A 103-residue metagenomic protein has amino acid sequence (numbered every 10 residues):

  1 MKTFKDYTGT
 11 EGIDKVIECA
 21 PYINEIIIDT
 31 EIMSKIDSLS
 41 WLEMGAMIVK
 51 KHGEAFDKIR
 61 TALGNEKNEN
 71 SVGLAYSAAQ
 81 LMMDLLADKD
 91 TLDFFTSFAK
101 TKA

Functional and structural regions predicted by a protein language model:
M1-L42, A46-I48, D57, T61-E69 (+1 more regions): Charged interaction scaffolds used for protein-protein
